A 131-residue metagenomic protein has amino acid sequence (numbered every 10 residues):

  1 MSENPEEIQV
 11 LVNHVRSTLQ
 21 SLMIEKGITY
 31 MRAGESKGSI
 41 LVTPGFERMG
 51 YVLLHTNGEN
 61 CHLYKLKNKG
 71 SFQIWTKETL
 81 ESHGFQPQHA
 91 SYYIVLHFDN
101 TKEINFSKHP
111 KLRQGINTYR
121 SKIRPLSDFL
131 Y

Functional and structural regions predicted by a protein language model:
M1-M49, L54-G58, E103-Y131: Compositionally biased, charged N-terminal/linker segments
E59-Y131: Aromatic- and Lys/Arg-enriched surface recognition patch
